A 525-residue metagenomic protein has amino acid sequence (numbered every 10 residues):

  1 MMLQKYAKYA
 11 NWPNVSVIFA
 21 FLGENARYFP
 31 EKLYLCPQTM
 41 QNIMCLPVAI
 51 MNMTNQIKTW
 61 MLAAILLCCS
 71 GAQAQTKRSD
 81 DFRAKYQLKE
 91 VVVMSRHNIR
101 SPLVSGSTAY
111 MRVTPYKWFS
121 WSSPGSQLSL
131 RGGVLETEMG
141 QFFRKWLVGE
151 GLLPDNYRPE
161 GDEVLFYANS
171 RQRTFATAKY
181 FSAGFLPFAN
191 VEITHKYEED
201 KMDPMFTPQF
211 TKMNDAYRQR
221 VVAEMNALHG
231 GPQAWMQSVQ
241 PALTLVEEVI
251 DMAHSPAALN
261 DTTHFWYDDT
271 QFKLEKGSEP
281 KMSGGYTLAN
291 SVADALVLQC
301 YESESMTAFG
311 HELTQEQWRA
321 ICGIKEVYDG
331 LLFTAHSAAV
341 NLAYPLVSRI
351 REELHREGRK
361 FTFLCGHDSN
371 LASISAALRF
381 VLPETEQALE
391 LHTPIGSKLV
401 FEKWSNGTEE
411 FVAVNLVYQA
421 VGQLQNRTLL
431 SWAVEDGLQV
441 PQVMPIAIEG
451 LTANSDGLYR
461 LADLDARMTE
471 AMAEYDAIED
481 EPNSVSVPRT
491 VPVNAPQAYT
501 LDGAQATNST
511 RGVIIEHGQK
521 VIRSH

Functional and structural regions predicted by a protein language model:
M1, A20, Y34-T76: Bacterial Sec-dependent N-terminal signal peptides
A7-A10, V15-A20, A26: Short hydrophobic alpha-helical segments enriched in small aliphatic residues
Y28-K32: Intrinsically disordered, low-complexity segments enriched in serine/threonine/proline/glycine and often basic
Q75-D162, N169-T362, G366-D480: Signature for phosphate-centric chemistry
I478-A504: Residue-level detector of functionally pivotal "anchor" positions at catalytic/ligand-binding pockets or at interdomain
Q505-G512: Conserved beta-loop-beta connector loops within the AMP-binding
V513-H525: C-terminal tail/sorting-segment detector
